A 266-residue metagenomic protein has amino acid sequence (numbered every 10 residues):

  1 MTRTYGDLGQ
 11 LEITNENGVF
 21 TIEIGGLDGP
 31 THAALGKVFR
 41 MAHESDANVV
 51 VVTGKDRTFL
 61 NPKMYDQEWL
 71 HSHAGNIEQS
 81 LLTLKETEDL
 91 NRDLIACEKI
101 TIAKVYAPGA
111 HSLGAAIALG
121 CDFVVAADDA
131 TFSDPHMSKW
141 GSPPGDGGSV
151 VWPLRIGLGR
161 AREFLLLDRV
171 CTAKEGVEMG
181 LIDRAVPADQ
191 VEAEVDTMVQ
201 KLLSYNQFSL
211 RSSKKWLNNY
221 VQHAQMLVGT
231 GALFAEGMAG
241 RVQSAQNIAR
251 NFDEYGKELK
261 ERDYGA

Functional and structural regions predicted by a protein language model:
M1-N17, G25, A33, A42-S45 (+6 more regions): C-terminal alpha-helix plus adjacent terminal tail
A34, V38-M41, E86-E98: Catalytic-core regions built around general acid/base machinery
G54-D89: Glycine- (often His-adjacent) and acidic-residue-rich active-site loop that binds/positions the CoA thioester
L90, H111-F164, E194, M198: CoA-thioester-processing core
K104-H111, L166-D168: Glycine-rich beta-to-alpha transition loops that act as phosphate-gripper elements at the mouths of alpha/beta enzyme
D122-F123, E163, L167-R169, E175 (+1 more regions): Well-ordered beta-strand positions
V125-A126, I182-E194: Short acidic-hydrophobic, aromatic-tinged amphipathic segments that line or gate anion-handling sites
